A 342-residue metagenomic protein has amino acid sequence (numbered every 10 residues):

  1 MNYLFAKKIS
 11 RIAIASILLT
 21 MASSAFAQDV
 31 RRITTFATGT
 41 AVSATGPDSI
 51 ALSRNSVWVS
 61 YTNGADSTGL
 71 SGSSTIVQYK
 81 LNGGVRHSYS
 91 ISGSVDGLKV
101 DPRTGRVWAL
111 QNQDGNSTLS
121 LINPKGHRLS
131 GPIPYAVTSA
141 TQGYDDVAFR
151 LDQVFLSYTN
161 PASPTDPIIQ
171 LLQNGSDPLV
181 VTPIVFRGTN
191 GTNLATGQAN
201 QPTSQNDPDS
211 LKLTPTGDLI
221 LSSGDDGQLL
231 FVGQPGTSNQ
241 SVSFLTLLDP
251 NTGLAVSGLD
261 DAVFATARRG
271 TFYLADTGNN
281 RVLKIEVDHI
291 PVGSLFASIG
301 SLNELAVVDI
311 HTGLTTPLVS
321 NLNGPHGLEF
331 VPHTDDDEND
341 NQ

Functional and structural regions predicted by a protein language model:
A27-V59, L295-F296: An edge-strand/N-cap motif at the start of beta-rich repeat modules
R32-T38, R86-I91, R128-T138, D177-G197 (+3 more regions): Beta-propeller fold detector
V42-N55, S73, I91-R106, V137-Y158 (+5 more regions): Beta-rich, blade/repeat-based domains predominating in secreted/periplasmic proteins but also intracellular
S60-T62, L110-N112, L156-T159, S222 (+2 more regions): Residue-level marker for isolated small/hydroxyl-bearing positions within beta-strands of beta-sheet-rich domains
N63-T68, Q113-N116, N160-T165, D226-Q228 (+2 more regions): Short glycine/acidic-enriched loop and turn motifs that connect beta-strands
G72-V77, S117-S120, D166-Q170, Q228-F231 (+2 more regions): A short loop-to-beta-strand structural motif that recurs across blades of beta-propeller domains
Y79-G84, N123-H127, L172-D177, G233-T237 (+2 more regions): Short loop/turn segments that connect beta-strands within beta-propeller blades
